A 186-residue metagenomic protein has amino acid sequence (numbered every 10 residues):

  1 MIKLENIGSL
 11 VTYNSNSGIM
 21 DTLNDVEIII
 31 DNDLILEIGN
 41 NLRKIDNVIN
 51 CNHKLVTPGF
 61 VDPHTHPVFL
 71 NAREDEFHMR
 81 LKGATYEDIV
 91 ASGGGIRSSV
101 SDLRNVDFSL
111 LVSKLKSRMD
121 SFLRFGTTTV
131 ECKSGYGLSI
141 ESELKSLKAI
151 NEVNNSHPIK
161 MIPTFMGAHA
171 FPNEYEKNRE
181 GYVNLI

Functional and structural regions predicted by a protein language model:
M1-L42: N-terminal metal-binding scaffold of metallo-dependent hydrolase/deaminase domains
K3, D46-N50, P163: Conserved beta-strand scaffold positions in the cores of enzyme catalytic domains, especially in NTP/NDP-utilizing
I7, I28, D33, H53 (+4 more regions): Divalent metal-coordination and catalytic microenvironments
N52-K114: Metal-associated gating/positioning segment near the N- to mid-region
G83-E87, F125, I150-S156: Change "in soluble alpha/beta enzymes" to "in soluble alpha/beta proteins
S99-K114, V130-I186: Metal-coordinating catalytic core of metallo-dependent amide/deamination hydrolases
S117: Glycine-rich phosphate-binding loops of nucleotide-dependent enzymes
